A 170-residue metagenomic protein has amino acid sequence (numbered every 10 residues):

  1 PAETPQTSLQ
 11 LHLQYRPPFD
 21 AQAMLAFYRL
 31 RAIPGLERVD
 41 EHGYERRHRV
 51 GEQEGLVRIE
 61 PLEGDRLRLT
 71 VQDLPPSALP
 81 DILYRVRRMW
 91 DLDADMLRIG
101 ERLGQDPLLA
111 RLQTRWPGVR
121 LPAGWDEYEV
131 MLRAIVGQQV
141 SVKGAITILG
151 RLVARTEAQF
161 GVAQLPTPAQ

Functional and structural regions predicted by a protein language model:
P1-Q170: HhH-family (HhH-GPD) DNA N-glycosylase catalytic core used in base-excision repair
